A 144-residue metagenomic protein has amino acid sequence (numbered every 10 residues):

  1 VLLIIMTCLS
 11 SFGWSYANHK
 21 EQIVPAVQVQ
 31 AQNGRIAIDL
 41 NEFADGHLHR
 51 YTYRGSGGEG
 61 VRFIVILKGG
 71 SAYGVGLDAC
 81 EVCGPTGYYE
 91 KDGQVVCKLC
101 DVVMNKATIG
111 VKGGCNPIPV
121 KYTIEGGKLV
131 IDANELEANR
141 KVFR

Functional and structural regions predicted by a protein language model:
V1-S11: Hydrophobic membrane-insertion alpha-helices, especially the h-region of bacterial N-terminal signal peptides
C8, M104-N139: Helix-rich interaction surfaces within compact, conserved domain-sized segments that mediate assembly or partner
W14-Y89, T123-R144: N-terminal pre-ligand scaffold of iron-sulfur
G87-D92, A107-I109: Short Cys/His-rich "knuckle" micro-motifs
Q94-C100: Cysteine-rich micro-motifs
